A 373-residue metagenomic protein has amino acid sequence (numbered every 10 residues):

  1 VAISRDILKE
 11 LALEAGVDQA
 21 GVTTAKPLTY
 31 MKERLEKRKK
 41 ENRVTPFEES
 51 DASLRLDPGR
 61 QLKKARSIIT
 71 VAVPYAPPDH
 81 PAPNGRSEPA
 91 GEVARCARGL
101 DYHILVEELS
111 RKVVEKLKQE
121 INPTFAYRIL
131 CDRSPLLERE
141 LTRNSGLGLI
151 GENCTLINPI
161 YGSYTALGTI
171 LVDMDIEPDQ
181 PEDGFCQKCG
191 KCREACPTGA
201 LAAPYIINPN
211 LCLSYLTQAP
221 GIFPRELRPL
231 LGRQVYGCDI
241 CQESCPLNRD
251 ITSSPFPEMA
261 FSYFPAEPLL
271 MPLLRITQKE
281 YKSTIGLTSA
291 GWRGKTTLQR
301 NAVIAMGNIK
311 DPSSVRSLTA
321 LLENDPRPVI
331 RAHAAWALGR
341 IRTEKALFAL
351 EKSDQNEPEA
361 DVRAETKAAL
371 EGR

Functional and structural regions predicted by a protein language model:
V1-F185, P358: Auxiliary alpha/beta "docking" domains used to position bulky ligands
I3-L8, G16-A20, P328, H333 (+3 more regions): Long C-terminal interaction/binding lobes of large macromolecular proteins
I157-P181, N208-L227, Q278-K282: Short, charged low-complexity linear segments at domain edges
K191-S214, L231-E258, S317: Iron-sulfur cluster-binding cysteine motifs and their immediate structural context in ferredoxin-like electron-transfer
L227-M259, M271-P272, I276, E280-G291 (+1 more regions): C-terminal amphipathic alpha-helical segment
E280-I285, D311-E323, T343-Q355: Amphipathic alpha-helical scaffolding segments comprising HEAT/armadillo-like alpha-solenoid repeats
W292, T296-T297, P312, P326-V329 (+1 more regions): Alpha-helix N-cap/helix-start positions at coil->helix boundaries
Q299-D311, R331-T343, R363-R373: Structural detector for internal amphipathic alpha-helices that build alpha-solenoid repeat scaffolds
